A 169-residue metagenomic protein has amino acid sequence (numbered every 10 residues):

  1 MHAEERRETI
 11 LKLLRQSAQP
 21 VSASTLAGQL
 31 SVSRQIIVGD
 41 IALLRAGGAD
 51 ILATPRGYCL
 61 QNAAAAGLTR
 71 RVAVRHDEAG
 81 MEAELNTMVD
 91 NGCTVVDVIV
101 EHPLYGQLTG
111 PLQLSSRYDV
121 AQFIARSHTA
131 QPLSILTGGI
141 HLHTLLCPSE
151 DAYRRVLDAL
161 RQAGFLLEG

Functional and structural regions predicted by a protein language model:
M1-Q29: Extreme N-terminal segment that seeds HTH/winged-HTH DNA-binding domains in transcriptional regulators
E8, K12, G39-A42, N86 (+2 more regions): Solvent-exposed alpha-helical segments within well-ordered globular domains of core cellular machineries
P20-A53: N-terminal helix-turn-helix
Q29, C59, P103: Positions that flank functional sites
I51-N62: Minor-groove-contacting beta-hairpin "wing" of winged helix-turn-helix DNA-binding domains
G67-G169: Mid-protein regulatory/catalytic core that forms ligand/cofactor-binding pockets and protein-protein interaction
